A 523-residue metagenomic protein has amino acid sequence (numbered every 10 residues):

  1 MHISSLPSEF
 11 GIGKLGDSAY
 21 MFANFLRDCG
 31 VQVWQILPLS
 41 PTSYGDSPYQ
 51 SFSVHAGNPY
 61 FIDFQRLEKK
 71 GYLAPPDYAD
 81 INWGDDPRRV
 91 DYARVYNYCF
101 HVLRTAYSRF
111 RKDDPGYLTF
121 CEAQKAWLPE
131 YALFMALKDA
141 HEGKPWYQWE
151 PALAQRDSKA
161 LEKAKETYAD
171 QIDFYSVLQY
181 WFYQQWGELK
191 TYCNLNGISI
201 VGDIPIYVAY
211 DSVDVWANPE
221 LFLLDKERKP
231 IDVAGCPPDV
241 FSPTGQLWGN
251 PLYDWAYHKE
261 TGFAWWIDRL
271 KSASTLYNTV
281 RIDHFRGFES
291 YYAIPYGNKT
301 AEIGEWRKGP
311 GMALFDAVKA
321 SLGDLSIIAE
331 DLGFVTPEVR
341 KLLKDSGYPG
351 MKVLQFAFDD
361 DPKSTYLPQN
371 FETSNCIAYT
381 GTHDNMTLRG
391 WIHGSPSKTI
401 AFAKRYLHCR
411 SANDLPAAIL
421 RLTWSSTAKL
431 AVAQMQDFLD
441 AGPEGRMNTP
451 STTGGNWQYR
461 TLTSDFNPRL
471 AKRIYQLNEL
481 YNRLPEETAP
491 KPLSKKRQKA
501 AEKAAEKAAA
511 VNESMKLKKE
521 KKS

Functional and structural regions predicted by a protein language model:
M1-D17, C29: Mature N-terminal, pre-catalytic/accessory segment of carbohydrate-active enzymes
H2, S8, D46-Y183, V208-V432 (+3 more regions): Alpha-amylase-like alpha-glycosidases and glucanotransferases acting on alpha-linked glucans and related
S18-S40: Catalytic domains of carbohydrate-active enzymes, especially glycoside hydrolases
R27, W186-N194, K319, L343-K344: Surface-exposed amphipathic alpha-helices with a cationic face
L37, S199-V201, P205, T279 (+1 more regions): Outer-envelope exported proteins of Gram-negative bacteria
Y175, Y180-V208: Conserved, well-ordered alpha-helix/loop/beta-strand core segments that scaffold catalytic motifs
K491-K522: Basic, mixed-charge low-complexity alpha-helical segments
